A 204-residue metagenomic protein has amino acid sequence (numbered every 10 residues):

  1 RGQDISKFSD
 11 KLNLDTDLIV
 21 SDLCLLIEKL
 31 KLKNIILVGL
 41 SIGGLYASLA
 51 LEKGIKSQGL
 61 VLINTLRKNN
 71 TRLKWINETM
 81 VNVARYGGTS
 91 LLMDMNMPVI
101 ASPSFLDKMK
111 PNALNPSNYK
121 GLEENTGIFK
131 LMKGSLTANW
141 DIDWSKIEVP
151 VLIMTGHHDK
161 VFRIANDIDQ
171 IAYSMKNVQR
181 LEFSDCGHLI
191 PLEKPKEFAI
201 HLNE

Functional and structural regions predicted by a protein language model:
R1-V38, I200: Active-site loop/oxyanion-hole signature of alpha/beta-hydrolase fold enzymes
G39, G43-G44: Catalytic nucleophile loop
L45-E52, K56-G87: Flexible "cap/lid" loop of the alpha/beta hydrolase fold
T71-L73, T89-S145: Conserved alpha/beta-hydrolase catalytic His-Asp/Glu region
I147, I153-T155, D159: Short beta-strand/loop motif that positions the catalytic acidic residue of the alpha/beta-hydrolase fold
K160-D167: Conserved alpha/beta-hydrolase "acid-adjacent" motif
A172-L189: Catalytic histidine neighborhood in serine/cysteine hydrolases with alpha/beta-hydrolase-type architecture
C186-A199: Catalytic histidine-centered segment of alpha/beta-hydrolase-like enzymes
